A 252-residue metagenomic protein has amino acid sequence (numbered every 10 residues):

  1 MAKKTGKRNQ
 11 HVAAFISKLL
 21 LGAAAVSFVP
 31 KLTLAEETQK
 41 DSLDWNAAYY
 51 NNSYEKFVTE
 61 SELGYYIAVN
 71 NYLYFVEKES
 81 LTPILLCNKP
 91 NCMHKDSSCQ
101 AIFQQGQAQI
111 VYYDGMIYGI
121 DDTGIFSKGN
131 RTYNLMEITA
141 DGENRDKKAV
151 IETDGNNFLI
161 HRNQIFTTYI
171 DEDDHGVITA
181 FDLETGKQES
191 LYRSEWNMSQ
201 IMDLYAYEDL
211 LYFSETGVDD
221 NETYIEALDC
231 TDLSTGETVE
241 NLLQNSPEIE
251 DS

Functional and structural regions predicted by a protein language model:
M1-N9: N-terminal secretory signal peptides that target proteins for export/translocation
T5, A13-A14, T33: Ala/Thr-enriched low-complexity intrinsically disordered regions
Q10-A24: Sec-dependent N-terminal signal peptides
V26-Q39: Sec-dependent signal peptide cleavage junction
E36-Y50, L73-D96, S127-V150, G176-E195 (+1 more regions): Surface-exposed loop/turn elements that mediate protein-protein interactions on large endomembrane-trafficking
N51-E60, S97-V111, E152-R162, N197-E208 (+1 more regions): Repeated scaffold domains used in trafficking and secretory/extracellular systems, primarily beta-propellers
K56-V69, A108-S127, L159, N163-I170 (+2 more regions): Short beta-strand elements that form the blades of beta-propeller/WD-repeat-like and other beta-sheet-rich scaffold
D114, I120-T123, T132, M136 (+5 more regions): ...the same signal can extend to comparable exposed beta-sheet modules with similar sequence chemistry even outside
